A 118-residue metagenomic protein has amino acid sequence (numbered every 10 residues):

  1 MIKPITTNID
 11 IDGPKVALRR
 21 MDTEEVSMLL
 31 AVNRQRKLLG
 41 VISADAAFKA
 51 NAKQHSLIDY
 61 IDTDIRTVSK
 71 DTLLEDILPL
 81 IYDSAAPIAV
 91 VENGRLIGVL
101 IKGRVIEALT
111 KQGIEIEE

Functional and structural regions predicted by a protein language model:
M1-I5, A46-F48, K53: Cyclic nucleotide-binding regulatory module and flanking cytosolic helices
T6-V26, V32-N33, N51, T67-A86 (+2 more regions): The conserved cystathionine-beta-synthase
L39-A47, G98-V105: Short hydrophobic beta-strand motif reused across regulatory alpha/beta modules
Q54-D59: PAS and related sensory helical modules
T63-D64: Acidic, glycine-centered active-site loop in nucleotide-sugar glycosyltransferases
